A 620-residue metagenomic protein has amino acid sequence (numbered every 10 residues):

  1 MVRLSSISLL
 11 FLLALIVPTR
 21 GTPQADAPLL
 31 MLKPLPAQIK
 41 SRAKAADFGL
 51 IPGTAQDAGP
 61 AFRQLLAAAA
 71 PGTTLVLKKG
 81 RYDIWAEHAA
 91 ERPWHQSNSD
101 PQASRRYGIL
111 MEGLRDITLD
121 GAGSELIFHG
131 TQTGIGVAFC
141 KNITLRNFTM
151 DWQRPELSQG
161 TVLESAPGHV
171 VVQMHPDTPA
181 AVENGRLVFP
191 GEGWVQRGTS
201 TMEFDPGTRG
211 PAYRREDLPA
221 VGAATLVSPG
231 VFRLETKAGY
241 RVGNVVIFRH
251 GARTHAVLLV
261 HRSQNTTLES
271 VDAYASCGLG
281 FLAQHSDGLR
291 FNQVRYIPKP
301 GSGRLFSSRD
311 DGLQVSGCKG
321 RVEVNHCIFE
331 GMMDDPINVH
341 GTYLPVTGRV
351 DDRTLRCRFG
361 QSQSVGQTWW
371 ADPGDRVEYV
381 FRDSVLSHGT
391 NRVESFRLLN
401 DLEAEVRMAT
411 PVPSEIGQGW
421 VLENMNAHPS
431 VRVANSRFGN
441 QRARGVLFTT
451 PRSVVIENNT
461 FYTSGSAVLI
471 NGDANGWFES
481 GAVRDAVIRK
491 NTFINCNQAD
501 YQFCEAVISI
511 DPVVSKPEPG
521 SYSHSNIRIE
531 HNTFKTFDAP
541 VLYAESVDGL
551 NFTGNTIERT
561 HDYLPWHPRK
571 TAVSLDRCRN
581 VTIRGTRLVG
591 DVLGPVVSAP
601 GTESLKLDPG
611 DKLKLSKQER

Functional and structural regions predicted by a protein language model:
A43, L75, I109-E112, I117 (+27 more regions): Solenoid scaffold repeats with emphasis on beta-solenoid/beta-helix
A45-V76: Acidic Gly/Asp/Thr-rich repetitive segments characteristic of extracellular carbohydrate-active and adhesion proteins
F62-A69, D83-T118, I127-R146, Q153-V170 (+10 more regions): Extracellular beta-strand-rich solenoid/capping regions of secreted or surface-exposed proteins that bind or remodel
F128, W152-Q153, H175-T225, G366-D401: Ser/Thr/Gly-rich low-complexity blocks that favor extended beta-strand/coil architectures
F128-G134, R154-S158, T254-V257, C277-L282 (+10 more regions): Short glycine/acidic-rich loop motifs that flank beta-strands on beta-rich extracellular proteins
G210-T254, S387-N435, G439-N440: Small/polar beta-strand repeat architecture
P219-G303, G312-V315, G320-I328, M333 (+2 more regions): Alpha-solenoid helical-repeat scaffolds
